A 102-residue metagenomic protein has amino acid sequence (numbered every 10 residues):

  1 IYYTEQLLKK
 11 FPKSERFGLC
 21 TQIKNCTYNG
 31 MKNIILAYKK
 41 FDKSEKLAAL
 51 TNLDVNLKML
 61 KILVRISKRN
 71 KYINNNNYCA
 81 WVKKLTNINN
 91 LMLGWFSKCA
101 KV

Functional and structural regions predicted by a protein language model:
I1-V102: Amphipathic alpha-helical assembly/interaction segments
